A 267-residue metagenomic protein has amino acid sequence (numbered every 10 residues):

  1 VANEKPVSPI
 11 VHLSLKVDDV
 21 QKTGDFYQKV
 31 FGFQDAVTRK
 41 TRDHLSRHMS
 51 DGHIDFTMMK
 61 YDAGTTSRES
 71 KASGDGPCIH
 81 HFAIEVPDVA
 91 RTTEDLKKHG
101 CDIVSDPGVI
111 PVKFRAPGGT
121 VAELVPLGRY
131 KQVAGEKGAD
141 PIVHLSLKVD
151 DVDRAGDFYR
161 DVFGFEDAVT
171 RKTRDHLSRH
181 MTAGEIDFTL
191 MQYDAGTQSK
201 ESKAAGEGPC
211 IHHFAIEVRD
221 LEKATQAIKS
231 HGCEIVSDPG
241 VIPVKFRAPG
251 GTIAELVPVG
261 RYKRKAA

Functional and structural regions predicted by a protein language model:
V1-G24, I79-I84, L127-G156, I211-I216 (+1 more regions): N-terminal beta-strand motif that seeds the catalytic metal site of vicinal oxygen chelate
A2-P6, V37, T93-P141, A168 (+2 more regions): Vicinal oxygen chelate
E4, D18-D19, D25, D35 (+12 more regions): Asp/Glu-rich intrinsically disordered low-complexity tracts
P6, T57, G64, K71 (+10 more regions): Intrinsically disordered, low-complexity regions of eukaryotic proteins
P9-D18, R47-S50, R68-T93, I110-A116 (+5 more regions): Vicinal oxygen chelate
H12, F26-Y27, F31-F33, F114 (+5 more regions): Aromatic side chains
D19-Q34, D95-H99, D153-E166, I228-K229: Amphipathic alpha-helical segments
Q34-S73, R115-R129, E166-A205, R247-P249 (+1 more regions): Conserved short beta-strand elements that form part of the metal-binding/catalytic scaffold of enzyme active sites
